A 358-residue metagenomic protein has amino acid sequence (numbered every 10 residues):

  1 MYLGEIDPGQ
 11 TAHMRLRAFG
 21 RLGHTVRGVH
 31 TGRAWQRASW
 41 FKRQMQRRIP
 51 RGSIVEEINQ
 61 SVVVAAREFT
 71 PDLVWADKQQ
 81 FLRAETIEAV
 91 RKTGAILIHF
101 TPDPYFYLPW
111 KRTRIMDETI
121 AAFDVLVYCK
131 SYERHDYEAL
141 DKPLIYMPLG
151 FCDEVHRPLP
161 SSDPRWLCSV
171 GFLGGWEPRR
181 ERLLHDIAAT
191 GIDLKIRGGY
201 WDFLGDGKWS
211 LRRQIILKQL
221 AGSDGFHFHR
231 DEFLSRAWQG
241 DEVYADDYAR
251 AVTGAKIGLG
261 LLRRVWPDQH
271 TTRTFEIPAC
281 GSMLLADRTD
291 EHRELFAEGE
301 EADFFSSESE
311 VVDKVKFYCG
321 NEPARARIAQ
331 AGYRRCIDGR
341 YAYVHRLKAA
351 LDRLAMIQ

Functional and structural regions predicted by a protein language model:
M1-R48, V55-S61, D77-K78, R114-I115 (+4 more regions): Nucleotide-sugar donor-binding catalytic core of glycosyltransferases
A66-R67, V90, I120, V252 (+1 more regions): Short hydrophobic patches on amphipathic alpha-helices that form coiled-coil/helix-mediated interaction surfaces
A66-V74, C280: Proline-aspartate-enriched helix->loop->beta-strand connector
D77-K78, V90-L97: Short, conserved structural micro-motifs that define repeat-unit consensus positions and nucleotide-binding loops
I98-K111: A short, histidine- and acid-enriched strand-loop-helix "catalytic/donor-clamping" loop that lines the nucleotide-sugar
R273, L295-A302, S306-S307, D313-K314: Acidic, glycine-centered active-site loop in nucleotide-sugar glycosyltransferases
E308-A324: C-terminal "capping" alpha-helix adjacent to the active site of nucleotide-linked donor transferases in cell-envelope
G320-D352: A charged, aromatic-enriched C-terminal amphipathic alpha-helix characteristic of glycosyltransferases across folds
